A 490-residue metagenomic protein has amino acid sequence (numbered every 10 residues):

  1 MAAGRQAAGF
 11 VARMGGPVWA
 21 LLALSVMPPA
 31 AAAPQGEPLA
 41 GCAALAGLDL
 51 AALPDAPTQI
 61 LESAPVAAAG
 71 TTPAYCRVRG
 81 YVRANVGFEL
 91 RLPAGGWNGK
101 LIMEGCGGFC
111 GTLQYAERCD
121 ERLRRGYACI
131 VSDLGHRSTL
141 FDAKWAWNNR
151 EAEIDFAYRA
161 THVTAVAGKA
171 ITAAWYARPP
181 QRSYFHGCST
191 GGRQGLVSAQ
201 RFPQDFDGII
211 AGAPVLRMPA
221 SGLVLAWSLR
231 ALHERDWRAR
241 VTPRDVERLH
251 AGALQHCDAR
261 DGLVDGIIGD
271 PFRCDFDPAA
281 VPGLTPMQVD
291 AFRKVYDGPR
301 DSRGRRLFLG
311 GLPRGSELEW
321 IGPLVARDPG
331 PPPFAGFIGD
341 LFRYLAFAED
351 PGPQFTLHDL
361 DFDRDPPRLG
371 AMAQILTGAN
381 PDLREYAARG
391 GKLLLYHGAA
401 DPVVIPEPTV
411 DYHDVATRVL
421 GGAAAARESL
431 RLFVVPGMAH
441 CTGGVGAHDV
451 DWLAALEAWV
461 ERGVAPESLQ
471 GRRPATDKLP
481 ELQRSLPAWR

Functional and structural regions predicted by a protein language model:
G15-V26: Bacterial N-terminal signal peptides
A31-K100, E104, L113-E117, L263-I268 (+4 more regions): Catalytic-loop region of hydrolases
N98, G107-A177, L223-V224, A231 (+2 more regions): Cap/lid segment of the alpha/beta-hydrolase catalytic domain
R178-S189: Alpha/beta-hydrolase fold nucleophile elbow
C188-V197: Glycine-rich nucleophile elbow surrounding the catalytic serine of serine-hydrolase chemistry
V197-A199, Q204-R300, V434, H448: A catalytic-pocket lid/entrance helix-loop region that shapes and gates access to the active site across common
L395-H397: Short beta-strand/loop motif that positions the catalytic acidic residue of the alpha/beta-hydrolase fold
V403-E407: Conserved alpha/beta-hydrolase "acid-adjacent" motif
